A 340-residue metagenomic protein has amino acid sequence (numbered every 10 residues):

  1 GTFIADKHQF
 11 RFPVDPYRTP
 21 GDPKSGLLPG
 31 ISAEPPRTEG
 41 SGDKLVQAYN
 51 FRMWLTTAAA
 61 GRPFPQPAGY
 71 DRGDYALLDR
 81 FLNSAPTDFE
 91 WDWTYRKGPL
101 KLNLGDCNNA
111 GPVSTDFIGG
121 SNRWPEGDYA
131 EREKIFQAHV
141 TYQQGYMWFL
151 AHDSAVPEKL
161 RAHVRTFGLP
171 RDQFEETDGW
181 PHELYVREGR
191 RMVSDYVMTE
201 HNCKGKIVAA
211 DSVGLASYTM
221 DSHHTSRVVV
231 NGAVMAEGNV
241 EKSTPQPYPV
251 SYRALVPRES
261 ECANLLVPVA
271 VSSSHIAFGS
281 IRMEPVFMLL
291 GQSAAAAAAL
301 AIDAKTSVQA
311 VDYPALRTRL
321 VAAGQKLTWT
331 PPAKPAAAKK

Functional and structural regions predicted by a protein language model:
G1-K339: Flavin (FAD/FMN)-binding glycine-rich loop and adjacent Rossmann-like elements that form
